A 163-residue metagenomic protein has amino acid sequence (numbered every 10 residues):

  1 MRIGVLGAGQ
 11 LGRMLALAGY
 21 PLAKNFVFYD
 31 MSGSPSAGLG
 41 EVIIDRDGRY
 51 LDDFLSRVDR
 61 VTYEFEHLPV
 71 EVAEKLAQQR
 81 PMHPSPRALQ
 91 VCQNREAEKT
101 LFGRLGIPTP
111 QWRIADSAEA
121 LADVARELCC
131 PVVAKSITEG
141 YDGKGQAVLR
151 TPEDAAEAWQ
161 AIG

Functional and structural regions predicted by a protein language model:
M1-Q93, A97, E119: ATP-binding N-terminal substructure of ATP-dependent carboxylate-amine bond-forming enzymes
Q93-G163: Active-site nucleotide/adenylate-binding loops and adjacent lid/helix of ATP-dependent enzymes
